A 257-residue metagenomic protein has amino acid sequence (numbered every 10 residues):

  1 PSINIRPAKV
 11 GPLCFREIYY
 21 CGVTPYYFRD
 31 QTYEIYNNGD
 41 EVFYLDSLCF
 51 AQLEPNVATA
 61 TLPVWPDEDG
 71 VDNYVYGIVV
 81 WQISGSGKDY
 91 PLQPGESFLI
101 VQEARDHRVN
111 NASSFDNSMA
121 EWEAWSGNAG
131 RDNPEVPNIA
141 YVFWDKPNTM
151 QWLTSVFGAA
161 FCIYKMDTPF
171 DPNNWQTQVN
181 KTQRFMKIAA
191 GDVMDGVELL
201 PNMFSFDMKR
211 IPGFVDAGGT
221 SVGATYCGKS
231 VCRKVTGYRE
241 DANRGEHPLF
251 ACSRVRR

Functional and structural regions predicted by a protein language model:
P1-T32, Y36-D40, D46-A51, P55-G77 (+2 more regions): Intrinsically disordered, low-complexity linkers and terminal tails enriched in Ser/Thr/Pro/Gly with interspersed basic
